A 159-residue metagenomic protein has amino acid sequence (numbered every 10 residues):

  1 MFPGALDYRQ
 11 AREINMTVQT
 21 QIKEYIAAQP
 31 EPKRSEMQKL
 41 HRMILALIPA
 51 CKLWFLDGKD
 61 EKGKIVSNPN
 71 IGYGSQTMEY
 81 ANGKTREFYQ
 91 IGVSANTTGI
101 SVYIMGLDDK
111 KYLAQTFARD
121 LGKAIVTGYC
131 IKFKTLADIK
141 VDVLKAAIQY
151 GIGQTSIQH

Functional and structural regions predicted by a protein language model:
F2-H159: Charge-dense, helix-prone N-terminal extensions
